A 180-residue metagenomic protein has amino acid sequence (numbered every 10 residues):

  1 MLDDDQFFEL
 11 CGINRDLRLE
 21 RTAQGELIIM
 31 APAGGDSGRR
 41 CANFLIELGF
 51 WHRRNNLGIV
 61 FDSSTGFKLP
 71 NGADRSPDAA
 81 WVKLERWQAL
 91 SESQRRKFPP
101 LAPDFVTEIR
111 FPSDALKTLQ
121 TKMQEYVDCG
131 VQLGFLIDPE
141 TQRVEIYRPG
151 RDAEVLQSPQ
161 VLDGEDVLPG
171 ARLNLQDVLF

Functional and structural regions predicted by a protein language model:
M1-F180: Gly/Pro/Ser/Thr-rich low-complexity, intrinsically disordered segments predominantly at protein N-termini
